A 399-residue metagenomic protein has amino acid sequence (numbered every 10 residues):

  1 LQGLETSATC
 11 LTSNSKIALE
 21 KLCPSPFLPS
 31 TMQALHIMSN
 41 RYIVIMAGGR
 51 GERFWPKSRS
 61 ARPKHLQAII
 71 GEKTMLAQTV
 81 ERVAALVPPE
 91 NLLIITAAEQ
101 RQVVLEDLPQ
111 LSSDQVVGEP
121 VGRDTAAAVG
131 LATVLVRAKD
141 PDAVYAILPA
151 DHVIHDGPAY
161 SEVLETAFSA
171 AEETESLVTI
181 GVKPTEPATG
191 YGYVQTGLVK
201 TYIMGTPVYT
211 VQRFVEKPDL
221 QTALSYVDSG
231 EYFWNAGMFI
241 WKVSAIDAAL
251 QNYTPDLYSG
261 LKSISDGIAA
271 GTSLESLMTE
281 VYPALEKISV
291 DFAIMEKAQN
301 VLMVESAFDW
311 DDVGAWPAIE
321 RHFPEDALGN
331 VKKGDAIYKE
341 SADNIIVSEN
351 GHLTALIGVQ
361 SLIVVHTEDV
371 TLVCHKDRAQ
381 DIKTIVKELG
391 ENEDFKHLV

Functional and structural regions predicted by a protein language model:
L4-S7, S30: Intrinsic low-complexity, disordered N-terminal segments enriched in polar/charged/small residues
A34-I45, E52-P63, A68-P149, V153-E165 (+3 more regions): Conserved N-terminal catalytic core of the sugar/cofactor nucleotidyltransferase
L35, S39-N40, V243-V399: Left-handed beta-helix
L76, A132, D151, V194 (+3 more regions): Residue-level signal for inorganic ion chemistry
G157-T272, S276-E280, L302, K376: Conserved core of the sugar-phosphate nucleotidyltransferase
